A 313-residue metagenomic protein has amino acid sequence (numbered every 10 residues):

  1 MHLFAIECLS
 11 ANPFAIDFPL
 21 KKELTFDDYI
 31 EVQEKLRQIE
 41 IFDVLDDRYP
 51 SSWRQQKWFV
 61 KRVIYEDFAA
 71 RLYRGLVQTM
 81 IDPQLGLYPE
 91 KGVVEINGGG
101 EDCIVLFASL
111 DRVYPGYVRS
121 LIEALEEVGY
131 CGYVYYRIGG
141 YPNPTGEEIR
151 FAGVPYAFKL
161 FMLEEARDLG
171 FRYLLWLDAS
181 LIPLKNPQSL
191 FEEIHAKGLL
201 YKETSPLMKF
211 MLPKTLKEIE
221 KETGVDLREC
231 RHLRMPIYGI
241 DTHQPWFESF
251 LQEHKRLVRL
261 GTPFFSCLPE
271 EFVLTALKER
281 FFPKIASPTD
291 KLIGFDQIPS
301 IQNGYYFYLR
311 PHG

Functional and structural regions predicted by a protein language model:
H2-F161, E165-R172, P245, R280-F282 (+1 more regions): N-terminal anchoring/stem segment of glycosyltransferases
D111-V113, G140-P142, L181-P183, P206-L207 (+3 more regions): Short, solvent-exposed loop/turn segments at secondary-structure junctions
Y114, V118-I122, L212-L216, E271-L274: Short, highly selective alpha-helical patches that border small-molecule cofactor pockets in redox/cofactor-processing
G132-R137, L175-D178, P183, L200-K202 (+2 more regions): A structural signal for short, well-ordered beta-strand segments and their strand-loop junctions that often border
Y135-G139, L190, E222-G224, L274: Core catalytic alpha/beta fold that binds nucleotide/phospho-ligands
F158-P213: GT-A fold catalytic core of metal-dependent nucleotide-sugar glycosyltransferases, centered on the diacidic
L190-E253: Conserved catalytic core of nucleotide-sugar-dependent glycosyltransferases
L227-G313: Catalytic core and acceptor-binding pocket of nucleotide-sugar-dependent glycosyltransferases
